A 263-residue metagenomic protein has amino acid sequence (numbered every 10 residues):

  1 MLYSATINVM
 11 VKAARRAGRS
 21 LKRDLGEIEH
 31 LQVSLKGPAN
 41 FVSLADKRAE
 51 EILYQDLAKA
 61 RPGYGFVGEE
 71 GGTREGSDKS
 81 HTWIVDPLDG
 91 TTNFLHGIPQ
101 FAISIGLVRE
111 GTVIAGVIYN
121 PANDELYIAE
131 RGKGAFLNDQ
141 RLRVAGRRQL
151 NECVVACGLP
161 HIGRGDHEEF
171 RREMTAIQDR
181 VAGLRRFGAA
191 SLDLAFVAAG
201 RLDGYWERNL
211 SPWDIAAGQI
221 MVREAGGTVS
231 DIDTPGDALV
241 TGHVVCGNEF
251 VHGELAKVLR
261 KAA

Functional and structural regions predicted by a protein language model:
M1-L88, F250, K257, K261: N-terminal subdomain of lithium-sensitive/metallo-dependent phosphomonoesterases centered on the IMPase/IPPase/PAP
M10, A14-A17, G116, A135 (+2 more regions): Small-residue (primarily alanine) positions within well-ordered alpha-helices, especially packing/interaction faces
L21, D46, L57, T91 (+6 more regions): Residue-level signal for inorganic ion chemistry
S34, E75-S77, E110, I128 (+3 more regions): Solvent-exposed alpha-helices and their adjacent loops that cap or buttress functional pockets in soluble metabolic
K47, E51, E70, P87-G90 (+6 more regions): Generic detector of well-ordered alpha-helical packing
S77-F136: DPxDG-like acidic metal-binding loop motif
V113, R141-R143: Short, solvent-exposed loop/turn motifs
R143-A263: An extended, acidic
